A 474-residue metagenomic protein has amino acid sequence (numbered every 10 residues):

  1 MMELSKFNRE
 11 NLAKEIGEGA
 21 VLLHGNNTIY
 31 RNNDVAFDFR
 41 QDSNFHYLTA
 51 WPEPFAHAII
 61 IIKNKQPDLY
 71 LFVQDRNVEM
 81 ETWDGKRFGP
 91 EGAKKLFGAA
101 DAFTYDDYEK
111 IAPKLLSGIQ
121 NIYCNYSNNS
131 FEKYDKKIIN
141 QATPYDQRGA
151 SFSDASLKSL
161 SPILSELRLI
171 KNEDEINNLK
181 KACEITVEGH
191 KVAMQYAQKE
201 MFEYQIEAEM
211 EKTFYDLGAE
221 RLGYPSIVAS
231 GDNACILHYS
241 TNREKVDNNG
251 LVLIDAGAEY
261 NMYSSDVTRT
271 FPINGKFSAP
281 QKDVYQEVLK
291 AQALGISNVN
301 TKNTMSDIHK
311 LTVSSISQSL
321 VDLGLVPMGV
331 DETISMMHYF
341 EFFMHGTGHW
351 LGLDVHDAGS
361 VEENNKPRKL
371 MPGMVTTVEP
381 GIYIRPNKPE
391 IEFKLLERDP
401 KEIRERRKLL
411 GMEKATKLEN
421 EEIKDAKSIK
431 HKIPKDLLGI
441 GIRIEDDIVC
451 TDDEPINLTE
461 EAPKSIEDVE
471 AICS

Functional and structural regions predicted by a protein language model:
M1-S474: Active-site neighborhoods and metal-handling regions in enzymes and metal-associated proteins
